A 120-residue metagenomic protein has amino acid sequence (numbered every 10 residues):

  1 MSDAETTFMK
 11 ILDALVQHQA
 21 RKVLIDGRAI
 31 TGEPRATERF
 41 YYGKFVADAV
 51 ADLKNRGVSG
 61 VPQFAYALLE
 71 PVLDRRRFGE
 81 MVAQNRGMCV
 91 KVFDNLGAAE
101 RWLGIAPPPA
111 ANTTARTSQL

Functional and structural regions predicted by a protein language model:
M1-L120: Amphipathic, Lys/Arg-enriched alpha-helical "gate/interface" segment within cytosolic domains that mediates
